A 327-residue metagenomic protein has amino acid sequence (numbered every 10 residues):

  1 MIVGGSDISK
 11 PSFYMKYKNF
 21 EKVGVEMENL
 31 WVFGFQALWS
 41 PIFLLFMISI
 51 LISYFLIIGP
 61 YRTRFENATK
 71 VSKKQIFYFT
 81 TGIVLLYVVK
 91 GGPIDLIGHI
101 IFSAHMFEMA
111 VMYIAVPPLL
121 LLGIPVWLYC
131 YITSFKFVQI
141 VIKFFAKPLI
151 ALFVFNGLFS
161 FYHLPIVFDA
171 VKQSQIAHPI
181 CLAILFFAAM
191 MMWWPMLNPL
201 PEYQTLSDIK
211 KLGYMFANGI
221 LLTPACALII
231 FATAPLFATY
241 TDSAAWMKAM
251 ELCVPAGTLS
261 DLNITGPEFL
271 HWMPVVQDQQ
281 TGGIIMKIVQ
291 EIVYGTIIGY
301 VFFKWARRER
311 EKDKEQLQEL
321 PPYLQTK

Functional and structural regions predicted by a protein language model:
M1-V3, K10, K16-Q36: Short, strongly hydrophobic alpha-helical membrane anchors
V3-S6, V111: Hydrophobic residues within membrane-embedded alpha helices
S6-S12, P255-L259: Serine residues within intrinsically disordered or low-complexity segments
V23-K327: Alpha-helical membrane segments of multi-pass proteins
